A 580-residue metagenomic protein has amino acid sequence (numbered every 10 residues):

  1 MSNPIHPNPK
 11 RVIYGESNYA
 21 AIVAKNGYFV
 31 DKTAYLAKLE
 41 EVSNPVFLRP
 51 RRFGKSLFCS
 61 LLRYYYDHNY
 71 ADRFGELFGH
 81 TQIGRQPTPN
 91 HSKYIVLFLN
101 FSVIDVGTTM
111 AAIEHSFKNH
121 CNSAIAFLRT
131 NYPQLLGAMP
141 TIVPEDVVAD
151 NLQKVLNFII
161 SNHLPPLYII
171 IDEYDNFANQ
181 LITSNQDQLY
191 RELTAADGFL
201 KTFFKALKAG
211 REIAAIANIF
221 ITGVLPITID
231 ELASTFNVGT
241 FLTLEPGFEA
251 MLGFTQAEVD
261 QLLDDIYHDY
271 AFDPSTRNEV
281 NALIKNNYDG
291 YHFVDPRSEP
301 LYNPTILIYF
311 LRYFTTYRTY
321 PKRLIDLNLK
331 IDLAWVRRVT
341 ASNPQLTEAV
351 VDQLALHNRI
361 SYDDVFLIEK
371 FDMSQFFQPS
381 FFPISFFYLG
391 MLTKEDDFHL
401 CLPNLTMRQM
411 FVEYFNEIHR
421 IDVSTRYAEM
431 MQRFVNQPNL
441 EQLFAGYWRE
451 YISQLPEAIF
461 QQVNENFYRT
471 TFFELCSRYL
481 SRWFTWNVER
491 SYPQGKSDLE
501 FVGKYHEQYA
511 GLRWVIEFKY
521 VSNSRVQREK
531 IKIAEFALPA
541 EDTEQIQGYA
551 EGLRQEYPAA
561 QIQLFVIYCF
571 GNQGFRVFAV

Functional and structural regions predicted by a protein language model:
S2-D67, G75-G84: Walker A/P-loop-proximal flanking segment of P-loop NTPase domains
D67-L128: P-loop NTPase motor core
K154-N162, L189-A217, Y549-G552: Substrate-engagement module of ASCE P-loop NTPases
H163-L193: Conserved P-loop NTPase "ATPase switch" module shared by AAA+ and STAND
Y168-D172, K201-T202, I216-V224: Structural recognition of the conserved hydrophobic beta-strand(s) that form the central parallel beta-sheet of P-loop
T228-T235, L242-R312: Amphipathic alpha-helical segments of the small helical/lid subdomains adjacent to P-loop NTPase cores
G239, P300-I546, A550, F578-V580: Extended alpha-helical interface modules used as scaffolds for assembling large macromolecular complexes
R554-V580: Domain-level recognition of nuclease-like catalytic cores that cleave nucleotide substrates
